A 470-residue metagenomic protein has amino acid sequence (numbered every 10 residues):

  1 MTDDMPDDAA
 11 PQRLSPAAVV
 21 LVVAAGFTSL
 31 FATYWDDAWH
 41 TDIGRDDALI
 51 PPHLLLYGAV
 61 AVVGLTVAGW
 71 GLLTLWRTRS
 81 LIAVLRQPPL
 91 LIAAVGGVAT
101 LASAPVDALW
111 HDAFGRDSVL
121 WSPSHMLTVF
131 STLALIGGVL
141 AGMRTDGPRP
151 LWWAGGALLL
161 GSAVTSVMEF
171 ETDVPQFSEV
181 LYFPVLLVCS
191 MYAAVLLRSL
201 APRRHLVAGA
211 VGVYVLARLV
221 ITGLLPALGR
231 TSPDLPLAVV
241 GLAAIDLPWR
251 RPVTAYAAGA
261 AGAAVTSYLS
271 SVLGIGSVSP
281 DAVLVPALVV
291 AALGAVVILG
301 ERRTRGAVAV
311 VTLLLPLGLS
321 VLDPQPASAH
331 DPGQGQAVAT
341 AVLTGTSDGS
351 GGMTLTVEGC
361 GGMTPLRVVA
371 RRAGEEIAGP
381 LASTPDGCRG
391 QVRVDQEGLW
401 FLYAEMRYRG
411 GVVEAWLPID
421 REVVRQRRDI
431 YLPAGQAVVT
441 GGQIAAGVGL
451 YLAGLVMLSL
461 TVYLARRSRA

Functional and structural regions predicted by a protein language model:
L14-F27, L81-V98, D146-A157, A201-G212 (+4 more regions): Membrane-interfacial loop-to-transmembrane alpha-helix junctions, especially the N-terminal start
T28-Y34, V98-V106, L158-E169, V211-G223 (+2 more regions): Aromatic-anchored segments of alpha-helical transmembrane domains
Y34-L54, V106-M126, V167-V185, T222-A227 (+1 more regions): Membrane-interface interhelical loops and short amphipathic "cap" helices that link adjacent transmembrane segments
L54-G71, M126-G142, P184-S199, L235-P248 (+2 more regions): Hydrophobic cores of alpha-helical transmembrane segments in multi-pass inner/ER membrane proteins, independent
L81-I92, V106-G155, M168-Q176: Membrane-interface helix-loop-helix junctions at boundaries between adjacent transmembrane segments
T304-A329: Internal/C-terminal transmembrane anchor helices
Q325-L450, L464: N-terminal soluble domains immediately following signal/targeting peptides that reside in extracytoplasmic
G454-A470: Juxtamembrane interface at the cytosolic side of transmembrane helices
